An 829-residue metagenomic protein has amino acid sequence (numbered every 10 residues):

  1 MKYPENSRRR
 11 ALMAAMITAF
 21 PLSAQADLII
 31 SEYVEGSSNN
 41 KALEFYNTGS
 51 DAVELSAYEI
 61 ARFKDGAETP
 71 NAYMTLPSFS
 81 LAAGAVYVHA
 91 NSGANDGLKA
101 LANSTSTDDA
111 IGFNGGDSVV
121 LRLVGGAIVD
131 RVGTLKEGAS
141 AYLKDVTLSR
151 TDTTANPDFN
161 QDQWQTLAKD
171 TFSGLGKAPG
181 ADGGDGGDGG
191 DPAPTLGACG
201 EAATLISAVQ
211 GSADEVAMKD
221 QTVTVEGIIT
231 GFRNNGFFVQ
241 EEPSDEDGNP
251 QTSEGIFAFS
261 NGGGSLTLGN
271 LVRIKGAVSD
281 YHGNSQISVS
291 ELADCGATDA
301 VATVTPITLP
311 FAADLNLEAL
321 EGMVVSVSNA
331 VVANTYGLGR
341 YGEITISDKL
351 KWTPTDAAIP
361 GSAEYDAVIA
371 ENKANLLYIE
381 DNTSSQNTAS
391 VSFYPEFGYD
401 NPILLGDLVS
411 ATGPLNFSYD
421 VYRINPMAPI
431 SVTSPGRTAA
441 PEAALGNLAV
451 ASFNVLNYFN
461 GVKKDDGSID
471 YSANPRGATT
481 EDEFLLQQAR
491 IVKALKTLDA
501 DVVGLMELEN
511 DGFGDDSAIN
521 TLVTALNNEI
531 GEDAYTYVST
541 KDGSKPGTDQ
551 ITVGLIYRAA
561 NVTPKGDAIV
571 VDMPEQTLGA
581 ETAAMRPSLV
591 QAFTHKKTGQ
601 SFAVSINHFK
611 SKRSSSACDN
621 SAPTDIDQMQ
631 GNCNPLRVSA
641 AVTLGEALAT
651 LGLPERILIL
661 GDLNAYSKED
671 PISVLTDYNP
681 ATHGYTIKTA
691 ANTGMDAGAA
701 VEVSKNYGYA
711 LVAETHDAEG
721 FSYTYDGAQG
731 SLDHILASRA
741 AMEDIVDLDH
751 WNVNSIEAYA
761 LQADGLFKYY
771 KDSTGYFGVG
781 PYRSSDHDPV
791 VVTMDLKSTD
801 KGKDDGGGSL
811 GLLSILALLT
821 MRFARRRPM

Functional and structural regions predicted by a protein language model:
K2-Q25, L816-T820: Gram-negative bacterial Sec-dependent N-terminal signal peptides
A24-A26, K597, K797-L813: Short, threonine-centered small-residue motifs that mark membrane-proximal processing/anchoring sites and TM-junction
Q25-A208, A217, L292-D299, T345 (+5 more regions): Intrinsically disordered, low-complexity linkers and terminal tails enriched in Ser/Thr/Pro/Gly with interspersed basic
Y46-D51, T230-F232, A330-N334, K596 (+1 more regions): Short solvent-exposed strand-capping/beta-turn motif centered on an Asx-Ser/Thr pair
D51-A61, T335-I344, F602-A603, V746-D747: Short, hydrophobic/aromatic beta-strand segments
F79-A82, G93-G97, G112, G133-G138 (+9 more regions): Divalent cation-coordinating acidic motifs and surrounding scaffolds that mediate Ca2+/Mg2+/Mn2+/Zn2+-dependent binding
L135-A141, P157, A168-N474, L485-V492 (+7 more regions): Extended non-catalytic accessory segments flanking core domains
S809-P828: A cross-kingdom C-terminal cell-surface attachment/processing module
